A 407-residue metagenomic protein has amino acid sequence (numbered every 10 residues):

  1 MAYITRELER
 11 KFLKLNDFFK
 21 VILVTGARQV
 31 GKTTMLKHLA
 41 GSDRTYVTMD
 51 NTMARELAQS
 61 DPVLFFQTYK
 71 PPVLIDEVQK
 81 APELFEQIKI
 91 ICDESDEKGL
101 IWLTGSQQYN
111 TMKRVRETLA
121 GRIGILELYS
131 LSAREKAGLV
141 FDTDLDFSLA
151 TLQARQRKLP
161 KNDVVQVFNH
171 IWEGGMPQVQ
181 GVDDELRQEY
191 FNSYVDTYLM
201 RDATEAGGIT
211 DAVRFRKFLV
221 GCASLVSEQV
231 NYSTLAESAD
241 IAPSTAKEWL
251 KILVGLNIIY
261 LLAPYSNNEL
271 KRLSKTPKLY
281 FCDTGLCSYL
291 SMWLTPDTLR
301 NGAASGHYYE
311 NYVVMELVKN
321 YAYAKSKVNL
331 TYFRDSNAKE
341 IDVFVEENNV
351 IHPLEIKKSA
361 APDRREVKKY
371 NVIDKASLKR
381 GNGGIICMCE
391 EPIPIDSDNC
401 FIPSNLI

Functional and structural regions predicted by a protein language model:
M1-Q29, T33-M49, K251, N257-I258 (+1 more regions): A cross-kingdom feature that marks ATP-driven nucleic-acid transaction machinery
V21-L23, P71-L74, L100: Residue-level preference for the first positions of well-ordered beta-strands
R44-P72: Short glycine-rich substrate-engagement loop in P-loop NTPases that contacts/grips substrate
T68-L84: Conserved P-loop NTPase "ATPase switch" module shared by AAA+ and STAND
F85-Y109, R116-E117: Conserved catalytic/switch belt of AAA+ P-loop NTPases
T104-Q108, R114, Y129-L131, C387-E390: A short beta-strand-to-loop transition that corresponds to the Sensor-1 phosphate-sensing loop of AAA+ P-loop ATPases
Y109-I125, G138-F141: Short regulatory helix/loop adjacent to the ATP-binding pocket of P-loop NTPases
G138-E316, T331: Interdomain hinge/linker elements that couple catalytic modules in large macromolecular machines
